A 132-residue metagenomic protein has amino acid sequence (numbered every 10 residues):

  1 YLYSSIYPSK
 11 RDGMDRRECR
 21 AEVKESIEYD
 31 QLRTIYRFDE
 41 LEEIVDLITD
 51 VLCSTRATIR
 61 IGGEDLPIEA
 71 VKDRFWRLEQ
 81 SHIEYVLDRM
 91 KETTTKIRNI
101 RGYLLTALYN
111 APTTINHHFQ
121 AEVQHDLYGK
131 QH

Functional and structural regions predicted by a protein language model:
Y1-H132: Electrostatic interaction modules used in gene-expression and signaling proteins
